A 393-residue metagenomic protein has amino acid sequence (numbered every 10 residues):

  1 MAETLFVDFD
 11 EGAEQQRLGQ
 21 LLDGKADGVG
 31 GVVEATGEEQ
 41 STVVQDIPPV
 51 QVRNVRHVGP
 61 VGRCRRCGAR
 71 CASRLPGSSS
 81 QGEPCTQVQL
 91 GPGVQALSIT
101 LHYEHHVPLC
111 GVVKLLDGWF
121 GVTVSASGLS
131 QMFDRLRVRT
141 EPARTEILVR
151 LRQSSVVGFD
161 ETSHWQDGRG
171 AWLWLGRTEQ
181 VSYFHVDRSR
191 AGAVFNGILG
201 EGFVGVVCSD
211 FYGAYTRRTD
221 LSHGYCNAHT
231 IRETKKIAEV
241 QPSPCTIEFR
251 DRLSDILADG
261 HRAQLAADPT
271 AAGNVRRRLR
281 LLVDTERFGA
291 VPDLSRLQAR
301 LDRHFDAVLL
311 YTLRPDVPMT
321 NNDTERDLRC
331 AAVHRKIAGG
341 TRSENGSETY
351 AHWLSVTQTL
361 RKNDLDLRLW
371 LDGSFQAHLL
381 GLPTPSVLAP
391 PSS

Functional and structural regions predicted by a protein language model:
T4-D10, E14, L18, R56-S393: Catalytic center-proximal scaffold of phosphoryl-transfer enzymes
A13, G24, G37-Q40, C226: Generic cytosolic/nucleocytoplasmic N-terminal low-complexity/intrinsically disordered segments
L22-G24, V44-D46, G197, A290-V291: Short, solvent-exposed secondary-structure boundary motifs
D23-A26, V61: Residues immediately within or flanking Cys/His clusters that coordinate Zn2+ in small zinc-binding modules
A26-G31, T36, R65-A69: Short Cys/His-rich metal-coordination motifs, predominantly Zn2+-binding knuckles/fingers
G30-V55: Short recognition patches in nucleic-acid-associated and regulatory proteins
